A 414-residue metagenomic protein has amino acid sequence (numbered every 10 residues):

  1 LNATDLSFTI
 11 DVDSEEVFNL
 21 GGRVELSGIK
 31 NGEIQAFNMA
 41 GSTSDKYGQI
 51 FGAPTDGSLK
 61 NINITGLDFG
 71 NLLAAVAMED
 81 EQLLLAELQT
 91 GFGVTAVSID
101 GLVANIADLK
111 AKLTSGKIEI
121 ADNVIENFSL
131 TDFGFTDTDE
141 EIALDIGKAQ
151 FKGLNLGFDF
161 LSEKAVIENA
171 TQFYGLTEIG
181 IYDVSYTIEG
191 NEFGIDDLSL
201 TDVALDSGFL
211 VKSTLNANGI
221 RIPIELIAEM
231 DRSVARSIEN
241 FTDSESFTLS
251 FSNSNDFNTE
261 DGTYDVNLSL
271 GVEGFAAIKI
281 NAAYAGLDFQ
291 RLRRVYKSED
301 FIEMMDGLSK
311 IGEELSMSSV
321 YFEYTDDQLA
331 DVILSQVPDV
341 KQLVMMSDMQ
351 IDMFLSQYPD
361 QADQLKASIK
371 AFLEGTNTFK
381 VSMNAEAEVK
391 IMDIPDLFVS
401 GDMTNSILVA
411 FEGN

Functional and structural regions predicted by a protein language model:
L1-N414: Glycine-rich, small/hydroxylated-residue low-complexity segments
